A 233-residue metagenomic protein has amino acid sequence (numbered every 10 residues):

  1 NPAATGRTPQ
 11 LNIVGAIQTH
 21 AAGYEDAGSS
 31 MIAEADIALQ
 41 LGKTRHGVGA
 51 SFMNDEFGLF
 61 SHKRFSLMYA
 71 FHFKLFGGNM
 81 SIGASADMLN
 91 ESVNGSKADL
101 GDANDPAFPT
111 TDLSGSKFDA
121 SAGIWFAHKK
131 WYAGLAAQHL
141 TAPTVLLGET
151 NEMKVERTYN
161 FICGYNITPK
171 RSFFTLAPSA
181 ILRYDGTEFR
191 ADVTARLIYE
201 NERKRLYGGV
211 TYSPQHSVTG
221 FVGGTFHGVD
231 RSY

Functional and structural regions predicted by a protein language model:
N1-Y233: Subset of outer-membrane beta-barrel
